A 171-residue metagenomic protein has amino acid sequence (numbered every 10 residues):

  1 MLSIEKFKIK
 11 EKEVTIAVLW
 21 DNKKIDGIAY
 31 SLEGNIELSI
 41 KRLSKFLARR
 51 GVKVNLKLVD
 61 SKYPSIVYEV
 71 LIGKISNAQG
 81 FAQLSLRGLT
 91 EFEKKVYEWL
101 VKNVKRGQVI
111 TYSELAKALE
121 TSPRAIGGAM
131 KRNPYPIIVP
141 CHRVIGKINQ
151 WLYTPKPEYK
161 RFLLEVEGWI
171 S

Functional and structural regions predicted by a protein language model:
M1-L119, I170-S171: Basic nucleic-acid-binding alpha-helical/helix-turn surface characteristic of O6-alkylguanine DNA
L100, L115, C141-R143, L163: Residue-level signal for inorganic ion chemistry
A129: Residues in the recognition helix of alpha-helical DNA-binding motifs
I137-I148: Short Lys/Arg-enriched helix C-cap and helix-to-coil transition segments that create basic nucleic-acid-contact patches
K147-S171: …primarily DNA-binding HTH/wHTH and HhH modules…
